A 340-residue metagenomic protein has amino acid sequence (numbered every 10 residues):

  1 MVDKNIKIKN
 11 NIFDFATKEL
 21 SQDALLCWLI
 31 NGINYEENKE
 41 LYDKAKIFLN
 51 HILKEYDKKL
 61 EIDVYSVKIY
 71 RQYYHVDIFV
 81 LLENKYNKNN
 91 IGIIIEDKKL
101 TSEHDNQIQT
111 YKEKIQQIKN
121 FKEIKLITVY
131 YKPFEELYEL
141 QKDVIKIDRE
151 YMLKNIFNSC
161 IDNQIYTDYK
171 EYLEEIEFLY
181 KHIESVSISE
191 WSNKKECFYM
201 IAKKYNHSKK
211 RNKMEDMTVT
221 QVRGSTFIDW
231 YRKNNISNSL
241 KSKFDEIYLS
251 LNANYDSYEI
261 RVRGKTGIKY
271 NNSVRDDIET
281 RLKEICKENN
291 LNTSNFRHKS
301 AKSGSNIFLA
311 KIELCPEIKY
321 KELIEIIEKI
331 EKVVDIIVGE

Functional and structural regions predicted by a protein language model:
M1-E340: Charged, terminal alpha-helix-loop-beta segments that serve as non-catalytic nucleic-acid engagement and/or assembly
